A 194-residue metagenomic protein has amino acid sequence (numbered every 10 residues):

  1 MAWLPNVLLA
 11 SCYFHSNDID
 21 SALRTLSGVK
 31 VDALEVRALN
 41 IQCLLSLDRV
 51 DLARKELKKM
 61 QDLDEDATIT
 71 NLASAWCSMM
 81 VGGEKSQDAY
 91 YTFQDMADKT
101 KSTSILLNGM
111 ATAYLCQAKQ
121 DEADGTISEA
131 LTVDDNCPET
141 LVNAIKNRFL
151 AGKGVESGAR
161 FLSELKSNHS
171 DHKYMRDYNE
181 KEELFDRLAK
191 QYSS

Functional and structural regions predicted by a protein language model:
M1, L23-A33, L57-D66, Y91-S102 (+2 more regions): Solenoid-like repeat scaffolds
L4, E35, I69-L72, I105 (+1 more regions): Start-of-helix register in tetratricopeptide repeats
L9, N40, S74-W76, M110 (+1 more regions): Structural register within alpha-helical repeat arrays
Y13, L44, S78-M80, Y114 (+1 more regions): Residue at a conserved register position within TPR or TPR-like alpha-solenoid repeats
S16, L47, V81-G83, Q117 (+1 more regions): Structural motif corresponding to the intra-repeat A-B loop/turn of tetratricopeptide repeats
A22, A53, A89, A123 (+1 more regions): Single-residue signature of alpha-solenoid repeat helices
D64-V133: Alpha-helical adaptor scaffolds
S157-S194: Terminal, low-structured helical/coil segments at or just beyond the last alpha-helical repeat
